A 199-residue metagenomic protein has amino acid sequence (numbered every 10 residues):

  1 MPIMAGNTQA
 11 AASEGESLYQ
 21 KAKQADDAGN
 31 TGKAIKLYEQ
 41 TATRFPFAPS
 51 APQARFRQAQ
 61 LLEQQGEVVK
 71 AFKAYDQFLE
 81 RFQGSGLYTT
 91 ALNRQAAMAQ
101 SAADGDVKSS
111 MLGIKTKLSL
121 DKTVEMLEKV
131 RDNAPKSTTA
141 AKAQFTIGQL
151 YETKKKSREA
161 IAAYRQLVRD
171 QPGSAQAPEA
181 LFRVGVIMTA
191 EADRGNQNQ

Functional and structural regions predicted by a protein language model:
M1-Q199: Acidic, polar-rich low-complexity tracts and alpha-helical solenoid repeat scaffolds
